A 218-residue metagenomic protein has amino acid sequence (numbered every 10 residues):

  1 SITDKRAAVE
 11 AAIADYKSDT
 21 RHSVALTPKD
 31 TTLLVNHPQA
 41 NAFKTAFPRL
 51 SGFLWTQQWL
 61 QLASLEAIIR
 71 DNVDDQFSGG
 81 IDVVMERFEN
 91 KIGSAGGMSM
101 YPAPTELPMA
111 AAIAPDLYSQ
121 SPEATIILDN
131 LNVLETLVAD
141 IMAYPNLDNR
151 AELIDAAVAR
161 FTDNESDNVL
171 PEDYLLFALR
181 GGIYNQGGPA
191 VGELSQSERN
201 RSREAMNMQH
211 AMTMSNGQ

Functional and structural regions predicted by a protein language model:
S1-Q218: Polar/charged low-complexity regulatory segments
